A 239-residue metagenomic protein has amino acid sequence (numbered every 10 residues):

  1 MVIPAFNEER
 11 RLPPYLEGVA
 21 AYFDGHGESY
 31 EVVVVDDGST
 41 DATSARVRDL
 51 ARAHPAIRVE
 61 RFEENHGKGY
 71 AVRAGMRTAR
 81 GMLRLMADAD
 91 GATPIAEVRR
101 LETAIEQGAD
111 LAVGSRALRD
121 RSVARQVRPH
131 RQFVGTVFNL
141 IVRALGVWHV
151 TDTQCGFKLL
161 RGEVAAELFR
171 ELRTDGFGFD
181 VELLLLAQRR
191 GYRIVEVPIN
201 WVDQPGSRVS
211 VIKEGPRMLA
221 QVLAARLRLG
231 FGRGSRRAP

Functional and structural regions predicted by a protein language model:
M1, A5, V35-D37, F62: Conserved sequence signature across two-component system core domains
M1, V19, G75, D90 (+5 more regions): Residue-level signature of catalytic and energy-coupling elements of molecular machines, predominantly ATP/GTP-dependent
E8-F23: Short, well-formed alpha-helical segments that are part of the catalytic scaffolds of diverse glycosyltransferases
E8-R11, S39, K68, P94: Donor nucleotide-sugar binding loop of glycosyltransferases
S29-V33, S44-T78: Conserved donor nucleotide-binding strand/loop of the catalytic core
D36-A45, G91: A conserved acidic beta->alpha catalytic loop
E60-T78, L83-M86, I95-F177, Q204-A220 (+1 more regions): Acceptor/aglycone-binding surface of glycosyltransferases and processive sugar-polymer synthases
W148-H149, R173-D175, L184-V202: Catalytic donor-sugar/metal-binding loop of nucleotide-sugar-dependent glycosyltransferases
